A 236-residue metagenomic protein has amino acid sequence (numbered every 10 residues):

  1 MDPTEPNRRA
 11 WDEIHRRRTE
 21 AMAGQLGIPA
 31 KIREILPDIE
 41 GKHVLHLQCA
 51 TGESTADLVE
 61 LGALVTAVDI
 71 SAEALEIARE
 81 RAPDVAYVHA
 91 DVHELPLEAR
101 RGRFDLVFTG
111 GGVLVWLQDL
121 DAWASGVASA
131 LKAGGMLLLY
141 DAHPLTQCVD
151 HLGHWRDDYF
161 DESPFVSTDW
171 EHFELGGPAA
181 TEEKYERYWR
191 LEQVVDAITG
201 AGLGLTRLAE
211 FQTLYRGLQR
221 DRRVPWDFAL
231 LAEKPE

Functional and structural regions predicted by a protein language model:
M1-E40, E53-D57: Conserved class I S-adenosyl-L-methionine
D38-I39, R100-R101, A124: A short, aliphatic-rich alpha-helical micro-motif
L45-L95: Class I SAM-dependent methyltransferase SAM/SAH-binding core
L97-V107: A short acidic, Gly/Pro-enriched loop at the edge of an enzyme's catalytic core that lines a small-molecule cofactor
D105-D121: A short SAM/SAH-binding and catalytic strip from SAM-dependent methyltransferases
D121-M136: A short glycine-rich, Lys/Arg-flanked "PGG" loop and its adjoining helix->strand segment in the class I
G134-D196, A201: SAM-dependent methyltransferase
Q193, A197-E236: C-terminal lobe and adjacent flexible extensions of AdoMet/dcAdoMet transferase-like proteins
